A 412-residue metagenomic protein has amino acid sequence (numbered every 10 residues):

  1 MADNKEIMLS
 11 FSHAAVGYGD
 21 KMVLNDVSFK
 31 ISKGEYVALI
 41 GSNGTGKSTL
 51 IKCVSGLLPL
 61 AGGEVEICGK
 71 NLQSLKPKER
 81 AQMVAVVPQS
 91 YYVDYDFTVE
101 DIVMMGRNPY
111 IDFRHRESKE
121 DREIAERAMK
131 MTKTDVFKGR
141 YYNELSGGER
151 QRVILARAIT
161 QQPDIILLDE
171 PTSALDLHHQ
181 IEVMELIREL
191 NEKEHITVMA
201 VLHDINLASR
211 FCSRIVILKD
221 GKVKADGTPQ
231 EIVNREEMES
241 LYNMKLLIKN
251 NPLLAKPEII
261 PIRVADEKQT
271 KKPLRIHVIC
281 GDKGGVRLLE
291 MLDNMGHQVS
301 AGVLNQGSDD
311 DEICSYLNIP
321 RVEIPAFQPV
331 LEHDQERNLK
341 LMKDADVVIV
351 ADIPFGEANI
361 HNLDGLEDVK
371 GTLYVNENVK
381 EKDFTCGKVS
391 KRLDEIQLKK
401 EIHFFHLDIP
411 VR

Functional and structural regions predicted by a protein language model:
I40-S42: The feature captures the beta-strand-to-loop junction immediately N-terminal to the Walker
S55: Helix-to-loop junction immediately C-terminal to a conserved catalytic motif
G63-N71, R80: Conserved ABC transporter NBD signature motif
M104, K119-F137, Q162: Conserved ABC ATPase "signature" region
H115-R116, Y141-L145, E149: Conserved ABC ATPase signature
I166-E170: Catalytic Walker B motif of ABC-type/P-loop ATPase nucleotide-binding domains
N243-I319, I324-H333, V350-A351, F384-R412: ABC ATPase nucleotide-binding domains
